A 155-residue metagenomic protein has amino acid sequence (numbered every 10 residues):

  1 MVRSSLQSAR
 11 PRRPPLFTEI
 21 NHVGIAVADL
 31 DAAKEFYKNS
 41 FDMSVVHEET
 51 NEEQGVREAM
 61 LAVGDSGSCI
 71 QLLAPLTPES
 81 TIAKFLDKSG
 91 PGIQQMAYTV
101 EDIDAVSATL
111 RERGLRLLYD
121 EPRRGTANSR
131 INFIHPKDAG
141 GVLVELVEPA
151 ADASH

Functional and structural regions predicted by a protein language model:
M1-V2: Short hydrophobic transmembrane-like helices used for membrane targeting/insertion
S5-K34, P91-V100, A150-H155: N-terminal beta-strand motif that seeds the catalytic metal site of vicinal oxygen chelate
L6-S8, A32-V46, T77-I82, M96: Short N-terminal helix-initiation segments at or just after the protein's N-terminus
P15-T18, I25-G67, V106-A108, E112-R116 (+3 more regions): Core segments of cupin and vicinal oxygen chelate
S40, L76, S89, L110-G114 (+1 more regions): Alpha-helix boundary/capping residues
S44-D87, A127-A150: Conserved short beta-strand elements that form part of the metal-binding/catalytic scaffold of enzyme active sites
P75, T99-I103, P122, P149: Beta-hairpin (beta-strand-turn-beta-strand) motif
F85, S89-R113: Mid-chain, well-packed structural core segment of small domains
